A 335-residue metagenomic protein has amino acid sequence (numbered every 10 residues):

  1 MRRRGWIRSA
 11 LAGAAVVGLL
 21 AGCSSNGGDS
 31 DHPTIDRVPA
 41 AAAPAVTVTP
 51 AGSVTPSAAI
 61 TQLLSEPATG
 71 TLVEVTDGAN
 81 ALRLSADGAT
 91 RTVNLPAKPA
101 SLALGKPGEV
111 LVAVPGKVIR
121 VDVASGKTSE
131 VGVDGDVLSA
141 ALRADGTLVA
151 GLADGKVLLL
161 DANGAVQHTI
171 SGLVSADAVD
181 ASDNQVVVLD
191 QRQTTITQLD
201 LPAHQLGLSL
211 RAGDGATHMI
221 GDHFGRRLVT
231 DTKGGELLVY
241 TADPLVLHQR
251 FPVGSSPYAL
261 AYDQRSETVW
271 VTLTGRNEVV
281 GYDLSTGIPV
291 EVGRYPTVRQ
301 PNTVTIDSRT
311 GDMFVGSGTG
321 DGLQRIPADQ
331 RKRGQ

Functional and structural regions predicted by a protein language model:
R2-L11, V17-Q335: Predominantly soluble domains enriched in secretory-pathway, periplasmic, or organellar proteins
